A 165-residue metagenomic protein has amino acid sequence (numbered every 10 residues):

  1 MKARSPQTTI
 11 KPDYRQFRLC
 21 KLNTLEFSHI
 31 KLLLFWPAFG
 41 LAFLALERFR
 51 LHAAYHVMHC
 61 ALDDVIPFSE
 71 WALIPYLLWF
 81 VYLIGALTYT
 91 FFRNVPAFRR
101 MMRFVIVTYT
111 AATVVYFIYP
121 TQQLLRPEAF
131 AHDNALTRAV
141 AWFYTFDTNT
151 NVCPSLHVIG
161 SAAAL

Functional and structural regions predicted by a protein language model:
K2-L83, E128-A131, V140: N-terminal transmembrane-helix/juxtamembrane module of multi-pass inner/ER membrane proteins
A42-A45, G85-F92, V115: Residue-level signal for alpha-helical transmembrane segments in multi-pass membrane proteins
R50-D63, F91-L165: Membrane-interface loops
